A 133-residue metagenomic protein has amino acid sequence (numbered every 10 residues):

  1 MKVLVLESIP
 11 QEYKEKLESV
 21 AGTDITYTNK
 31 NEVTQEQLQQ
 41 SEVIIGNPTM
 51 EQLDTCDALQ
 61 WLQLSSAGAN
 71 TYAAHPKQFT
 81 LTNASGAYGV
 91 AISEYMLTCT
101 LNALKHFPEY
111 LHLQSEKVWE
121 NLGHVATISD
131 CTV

Functional and structural regions predicted by a protein language model:
M1, T23, L59-Q60, F79 (+1 more regions): A structural micro-motif
M1-S41: N-terminal glycine-/charge-rich "phosphate-binding" loop or analogous flexible N-terminal tail
L17, Q35, T71-A73, H124-A126: Short secondary-structure boundary/capping segments
K30, G46-T49, W119-E120: Amphipathic coiled-coil/heptad-repeat helices and related helical stalk/stem segments that mediate oligomerization
E36-Q37, Q52-T55, T127: Structural alpha-helical scaffold elements that stabilize or flank donor/cofactor-binding regions in carbohydrate
E42-S115: Phosphate/diphosphate ligand-binding glycine-rich loop within oxidoreductases
L111-V133: Glycine-rich NAD(P)-binding loop of Rossmann-like domains
